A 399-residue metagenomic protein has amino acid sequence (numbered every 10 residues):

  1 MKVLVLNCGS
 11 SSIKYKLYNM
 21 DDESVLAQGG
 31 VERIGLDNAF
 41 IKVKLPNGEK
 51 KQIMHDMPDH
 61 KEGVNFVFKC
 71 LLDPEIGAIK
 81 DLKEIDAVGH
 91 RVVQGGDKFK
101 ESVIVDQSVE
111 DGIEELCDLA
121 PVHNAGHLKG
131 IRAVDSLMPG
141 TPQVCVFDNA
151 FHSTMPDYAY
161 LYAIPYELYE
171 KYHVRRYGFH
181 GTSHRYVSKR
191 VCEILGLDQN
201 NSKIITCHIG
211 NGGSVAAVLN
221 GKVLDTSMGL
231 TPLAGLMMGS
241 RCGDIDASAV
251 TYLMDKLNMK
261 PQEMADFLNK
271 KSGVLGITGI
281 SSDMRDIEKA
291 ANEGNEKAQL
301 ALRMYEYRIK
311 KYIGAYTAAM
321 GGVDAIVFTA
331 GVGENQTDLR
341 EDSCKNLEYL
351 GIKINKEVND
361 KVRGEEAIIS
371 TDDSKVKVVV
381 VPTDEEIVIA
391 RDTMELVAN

Functional and structural regions predicted by a protein language model:
M1-G96: N-terminal glycine/serine-rich phosphate-binding loop of ATP-dependent small-molecule kinases, especially carbohydrate
G9, H90-V93, I209, V323 (+1 more regions): Glycine-rich beta-strand-to-loop/alpha-helix junction loops that act as flexible
C70-I85, V191-D198, I313-D324: Phosphate/pyrophosphate-binding loops at sites that engage ATP/ADP/AMP, CoA/4′-phosphopantetheine, polyphosphate
L71, E75-H123, V144, F151-A159: Short beta-strand-loop/turn "lid" adjacent to the catalytic site in phosphate-handling enzymes
F151-D255: Glycine-rich phosphate-binding loop of actin/hexokinase-like ATP-binding domains
L219, D225-K260, D266, A330-K361: Catalytic phosphate/nucleotide-handling subdomain of diverse soluble enzymes
D266, G273-I277, M284-A319: Adenine-nucleotide phosphate-binding core of ATP-dependent small-molecule kinases
Q299, R303-A319, D324, G333-N399: Internal helix-turn-beta structural module
